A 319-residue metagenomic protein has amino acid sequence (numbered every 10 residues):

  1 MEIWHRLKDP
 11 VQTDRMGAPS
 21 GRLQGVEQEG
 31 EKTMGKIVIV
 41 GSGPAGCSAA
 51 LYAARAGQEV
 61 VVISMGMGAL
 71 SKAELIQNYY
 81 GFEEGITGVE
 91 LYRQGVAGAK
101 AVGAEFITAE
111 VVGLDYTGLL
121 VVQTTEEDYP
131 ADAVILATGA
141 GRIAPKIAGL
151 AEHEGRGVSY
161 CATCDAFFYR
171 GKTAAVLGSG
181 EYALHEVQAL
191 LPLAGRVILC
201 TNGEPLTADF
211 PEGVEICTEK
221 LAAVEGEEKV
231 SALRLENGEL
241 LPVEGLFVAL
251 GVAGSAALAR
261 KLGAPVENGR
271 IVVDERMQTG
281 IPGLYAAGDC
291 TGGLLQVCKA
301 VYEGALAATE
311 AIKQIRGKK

Functional and structural regions predicted by a protein language model:
L7-D9, S20-R22, V26-E27: Intrinsically disordered, low-complexity segments enriched in serine/threonine/proline/glycine and often basic
Q12, G25-V40, F106-G171, F247-A249 (+1 more regions): FAD-binding core/adjacent interface of flavoenzyme oxidoreductases
G30, L70, V96-T117, V121-Q123 (+3 more regions): A Rossmann-like FAD-binding core segment of flavoenzymes
I37-E90, K172-L206: Beta1-alpha1 glycine-rich phosphate/pyrophosphate-binding loop at the start of Rossmann-like nucleotide-binding domains
K72-A73, K146-A151, F167-Y169, L206-G213: Short loop/helix-cap segments at secondary-structure boundaries that form the rim of catalytic
G141, K146, E152-F168, L250-K299 (+1 more regions): FAD-site-proximal beta/loop scaffold in flavoenzymes
